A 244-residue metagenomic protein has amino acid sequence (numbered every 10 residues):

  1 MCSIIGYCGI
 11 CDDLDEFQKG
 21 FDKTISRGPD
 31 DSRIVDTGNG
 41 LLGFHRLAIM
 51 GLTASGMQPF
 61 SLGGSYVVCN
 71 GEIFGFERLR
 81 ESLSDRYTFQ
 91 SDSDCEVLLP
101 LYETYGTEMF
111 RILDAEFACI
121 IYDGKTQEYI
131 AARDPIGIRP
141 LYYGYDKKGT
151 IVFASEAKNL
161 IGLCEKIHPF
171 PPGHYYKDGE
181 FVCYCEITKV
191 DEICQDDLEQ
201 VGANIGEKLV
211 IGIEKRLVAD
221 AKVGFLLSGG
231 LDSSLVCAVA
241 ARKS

Functional and structural regions predicted by a protein language model:
M1-S244: Cysteine-centered catalytic environments shared across enzyme families
